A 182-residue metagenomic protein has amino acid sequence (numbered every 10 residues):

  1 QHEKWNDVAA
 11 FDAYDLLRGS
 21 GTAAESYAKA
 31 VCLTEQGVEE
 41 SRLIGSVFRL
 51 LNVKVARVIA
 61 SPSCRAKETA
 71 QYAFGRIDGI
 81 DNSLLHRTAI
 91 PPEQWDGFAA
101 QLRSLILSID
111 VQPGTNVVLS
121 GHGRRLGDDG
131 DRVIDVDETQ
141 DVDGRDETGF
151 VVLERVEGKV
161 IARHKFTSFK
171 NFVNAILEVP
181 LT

Functional and structural regions predicted by a protein language model:
Q1-P92, D96, D131-V133, D137-T182: Active-site-proximal alpha-helix that buttresses catalytic centers in soluble enzyme cores
L51-V53, I109-G114: Glycine-rich phosphate-binding loop signature in dinucleotide/nucleotide-binding domains
A100-D110: A short, acidic, amphipathic alpha-helical segment used as a generic capping/interface helix at domain edges
G114-T115, E147: A structure-centric signal for secondary-structure junctions around beta-strands
T115-G121: Generic beta-sheet signal
D128: His-Asp-centered catalytic microenvironments across diverse enzyme cores, prominently the transglutaminase-like
